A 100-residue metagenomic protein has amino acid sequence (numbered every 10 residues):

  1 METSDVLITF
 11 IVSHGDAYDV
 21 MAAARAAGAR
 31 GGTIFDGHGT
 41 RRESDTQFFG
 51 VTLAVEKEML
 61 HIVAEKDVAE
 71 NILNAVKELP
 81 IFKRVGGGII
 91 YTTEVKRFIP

Functional and structural regions predicted by a protein language model:
M1-P100: Positively charged, small/polar-rich N-terminal and surface patches that mediate targeting and assembly and bind
